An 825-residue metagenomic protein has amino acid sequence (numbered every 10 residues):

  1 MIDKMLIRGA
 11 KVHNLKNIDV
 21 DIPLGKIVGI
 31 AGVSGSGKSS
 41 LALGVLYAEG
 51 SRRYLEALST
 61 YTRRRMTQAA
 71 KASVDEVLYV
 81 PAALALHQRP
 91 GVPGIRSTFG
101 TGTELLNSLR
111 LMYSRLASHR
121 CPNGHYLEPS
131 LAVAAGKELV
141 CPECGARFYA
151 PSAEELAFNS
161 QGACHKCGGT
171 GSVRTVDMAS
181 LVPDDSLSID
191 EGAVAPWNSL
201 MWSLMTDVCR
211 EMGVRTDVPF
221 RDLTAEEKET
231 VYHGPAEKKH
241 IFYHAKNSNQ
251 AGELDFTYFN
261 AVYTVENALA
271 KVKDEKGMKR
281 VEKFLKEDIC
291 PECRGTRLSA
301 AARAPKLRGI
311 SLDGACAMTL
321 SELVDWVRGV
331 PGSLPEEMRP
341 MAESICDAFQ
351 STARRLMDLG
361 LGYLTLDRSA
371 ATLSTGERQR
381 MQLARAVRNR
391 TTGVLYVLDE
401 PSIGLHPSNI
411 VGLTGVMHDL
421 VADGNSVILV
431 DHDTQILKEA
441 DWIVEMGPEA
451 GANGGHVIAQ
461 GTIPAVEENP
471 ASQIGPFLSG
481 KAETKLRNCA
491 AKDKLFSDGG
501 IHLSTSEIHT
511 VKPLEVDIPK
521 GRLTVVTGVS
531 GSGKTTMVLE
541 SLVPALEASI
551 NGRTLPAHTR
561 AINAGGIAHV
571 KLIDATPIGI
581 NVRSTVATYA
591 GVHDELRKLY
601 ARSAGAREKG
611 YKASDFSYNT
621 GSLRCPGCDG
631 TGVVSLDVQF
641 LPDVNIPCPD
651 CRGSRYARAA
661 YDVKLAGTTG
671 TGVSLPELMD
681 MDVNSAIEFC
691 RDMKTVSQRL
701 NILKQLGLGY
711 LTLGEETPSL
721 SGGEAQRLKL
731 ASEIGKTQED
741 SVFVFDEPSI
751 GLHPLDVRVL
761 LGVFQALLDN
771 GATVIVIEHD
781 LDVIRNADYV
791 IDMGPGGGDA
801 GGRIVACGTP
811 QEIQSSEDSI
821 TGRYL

Functional and structural regions predicted by a protein language model:
M1-L825: Conserved phosphate-binding elements of NTP-dependent enzyme cores
